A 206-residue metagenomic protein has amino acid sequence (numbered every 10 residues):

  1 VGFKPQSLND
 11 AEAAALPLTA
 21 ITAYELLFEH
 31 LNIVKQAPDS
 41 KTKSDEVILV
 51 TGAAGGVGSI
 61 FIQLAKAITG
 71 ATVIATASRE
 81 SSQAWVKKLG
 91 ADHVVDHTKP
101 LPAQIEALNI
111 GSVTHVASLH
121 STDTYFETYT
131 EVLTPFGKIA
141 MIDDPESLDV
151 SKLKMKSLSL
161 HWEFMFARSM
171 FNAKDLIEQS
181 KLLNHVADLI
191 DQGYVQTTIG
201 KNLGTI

Functional and structural regions predicted by a protein language model:
V1, K201-I206: Short, intrinsically disordered, charge-balanced linker/junction segments flanking boundaries in proteins
V1-Q6, D10, L16-I21, E29 (+1 more regions): Glycine-rich phosphate/adenylate-binding loop and adjacent beta-alpha elements of nucleotide- or dinucleotide-binding
G2, L49, I74, K138-A140 (+1 more regions): Structural detector of well-ordered beta-strand residues that form the stable sheet scaffold of enzyme domains
A14-K99: Mid-domain Rossmann-like dinucleotide-binding core that forms the NAD(H)/NADP(H) cofactor-binding site
A20-Y24, F126, L183-N184: A general structural signal for well-ordered alpha-helical segments in protein cores
K35-K43, L89, H93-E163: Glycine-rich cofactor phosphate-binding loops and adjacent beta1-alpha1 units of small-molecule cofactor enzyme domains
V50-T51, I74-T76, V95, T114-L119 (+3 more regions): Glycine- and other small-residue-rich loops at beta-strand/loop junctions that grip anionic moieties
K152-L203: C-terminal substrate-binding/catalytic core of Rossmann-like NAD(P)-dependent dehydrogenases/reductases
